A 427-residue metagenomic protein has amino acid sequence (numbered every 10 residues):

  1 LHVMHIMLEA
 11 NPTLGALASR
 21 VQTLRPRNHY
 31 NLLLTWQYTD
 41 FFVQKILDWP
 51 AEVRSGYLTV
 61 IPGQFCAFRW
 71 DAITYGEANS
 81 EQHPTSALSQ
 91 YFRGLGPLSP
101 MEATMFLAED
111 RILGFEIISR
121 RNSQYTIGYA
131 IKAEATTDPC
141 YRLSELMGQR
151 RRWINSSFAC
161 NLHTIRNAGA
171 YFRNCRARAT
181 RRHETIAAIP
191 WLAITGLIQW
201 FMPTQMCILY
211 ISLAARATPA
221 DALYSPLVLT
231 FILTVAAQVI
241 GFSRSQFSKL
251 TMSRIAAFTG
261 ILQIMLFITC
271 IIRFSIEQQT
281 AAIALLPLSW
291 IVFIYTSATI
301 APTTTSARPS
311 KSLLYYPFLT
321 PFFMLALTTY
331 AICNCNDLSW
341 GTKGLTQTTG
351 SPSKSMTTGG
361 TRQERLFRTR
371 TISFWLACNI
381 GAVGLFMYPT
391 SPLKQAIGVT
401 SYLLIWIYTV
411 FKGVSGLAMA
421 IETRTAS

Functional and structural regions predicted by a protein language model:
L1-P203, L325, S339: Non-transmembrane catalytic domains and loops of membrane-associated enzymes and transporters that build or traffic
L17-L24, H29, V292-R308: Compositionally biased, charge-rich terminal segments
Y30, Y38, Y57, Y75 (+14 more regions): Sequence-level detector for tyrosine residue identity
Q37, L47-D48, Q82, S86-L88 (+7 more regions): Alpha-helical, bilayer-embedded segments
T39-E52, S157, S253, E364 (+3 more regions): Charged, low-complexity, helix-prone segments enriched in Lys/Glu/Asp/Gln
S55-G56, D138-P287, T299-T320, I332-S373: Basic/Trp-rich segment in TM-proximal cytosolic loops or flexible interdomain/linker regions
F258-L262, I268, I272, A281-V292 (+2 more regions): Alpha-helical transmembrane segments of secretory-pathway, organelle, and plasma-membrane proteins
